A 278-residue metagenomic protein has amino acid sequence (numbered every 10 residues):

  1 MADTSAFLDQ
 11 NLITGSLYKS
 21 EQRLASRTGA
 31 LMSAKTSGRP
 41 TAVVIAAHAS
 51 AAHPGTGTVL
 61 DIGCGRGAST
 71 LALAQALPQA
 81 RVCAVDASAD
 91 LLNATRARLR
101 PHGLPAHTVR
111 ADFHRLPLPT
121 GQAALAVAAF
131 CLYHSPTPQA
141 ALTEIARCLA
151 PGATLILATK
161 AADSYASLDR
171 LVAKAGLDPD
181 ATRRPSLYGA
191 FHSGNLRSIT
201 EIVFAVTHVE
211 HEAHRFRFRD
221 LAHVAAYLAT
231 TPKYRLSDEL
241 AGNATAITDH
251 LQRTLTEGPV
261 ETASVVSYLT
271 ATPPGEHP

Functional and structural regions predicted by a protein language model:
M1-P54, A68: Conserved class I S-adenosyl-L-methionine
G38, A68, A190, N195-P278: Conserved Class I S-adenosyl-L-methionine
A47-A51, L71-Q75, N93, A97 (+2 more regions): Short, well-ordered alpha-helices that flank and scaffold nucleotide-derived cofactor binding pockets
T58-I62, R66-R115: Class I SAM-dependent methyltransferase SAM/SAH-binding core
H114-A126: A short acidic, Gly/Pro-enriched loop at the edge of an enzyme's catalytic core that lines a small-molecule cofactor
A124-P138: A short SAM/SAH-binding and catalytic strip from SAM-dependent methyltransferases
Q139, P151-F218, R235-L240: Conserved catalytic/acceptor-binding region of the Class I
A140, E144: Short, conserved SAM-binding segment of the class I
